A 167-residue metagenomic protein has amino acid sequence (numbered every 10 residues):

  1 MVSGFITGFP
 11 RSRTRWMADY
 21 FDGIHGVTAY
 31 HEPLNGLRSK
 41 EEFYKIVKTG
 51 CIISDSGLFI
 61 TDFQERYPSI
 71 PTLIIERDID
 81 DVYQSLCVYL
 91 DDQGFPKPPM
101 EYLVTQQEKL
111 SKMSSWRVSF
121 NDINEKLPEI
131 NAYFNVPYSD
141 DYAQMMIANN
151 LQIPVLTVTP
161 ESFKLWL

Functional and structural regions predicted by a protein language model:
M1-F95, Y102, V118: PAPS-dependent sulfotransferase catalytic domain
S3, C87, Q93-F95, N124-L167: PAPS-dependent sulfotransferases, especially Golgi type II membrane carbohydrate sulfotransferases
P10, P33, P68-P71, P99 (+4 more regions): Proline-rich intrinsically disordered, low-complexity coils
T14-H25, S115-Y138: PAPS/PAP-binding and catalytic site of the sulfotransferase fold
F43, K112, Y142-M146: Generic hydrophobic, helix-prone segments enriched in Leu/Val/Ile
T105-W116: A structural motif corresponding to the C-terminal end of an alpha-helix and its immediate exit/capping segment
